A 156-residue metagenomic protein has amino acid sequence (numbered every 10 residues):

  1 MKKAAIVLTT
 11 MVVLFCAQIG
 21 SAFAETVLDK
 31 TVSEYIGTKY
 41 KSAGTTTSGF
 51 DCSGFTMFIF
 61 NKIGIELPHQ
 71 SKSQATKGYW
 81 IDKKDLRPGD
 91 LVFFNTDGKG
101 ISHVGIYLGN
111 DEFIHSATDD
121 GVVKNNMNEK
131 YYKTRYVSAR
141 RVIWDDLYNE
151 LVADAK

Functional and structural regions predicted by a protein language model:
M1-A24, L28: Sec-dependent N-terminal signal peptides of Gram-positive bacterial secreted proteins and lipoproteins
M11, D90-V92: General secondary-structure propensity
A22-T31, G37-T38, I65, W80 (+2 more regions): Aromatic- and glycine-rich peptidoglycan recognition patches
E34, T38-P88: Catalytic cysteine-centered active-site loop
D51, S102-H103: Short loop/turn microsegments at loop-to-beta-strand junctions
G89-D90, D111: Structural motif
